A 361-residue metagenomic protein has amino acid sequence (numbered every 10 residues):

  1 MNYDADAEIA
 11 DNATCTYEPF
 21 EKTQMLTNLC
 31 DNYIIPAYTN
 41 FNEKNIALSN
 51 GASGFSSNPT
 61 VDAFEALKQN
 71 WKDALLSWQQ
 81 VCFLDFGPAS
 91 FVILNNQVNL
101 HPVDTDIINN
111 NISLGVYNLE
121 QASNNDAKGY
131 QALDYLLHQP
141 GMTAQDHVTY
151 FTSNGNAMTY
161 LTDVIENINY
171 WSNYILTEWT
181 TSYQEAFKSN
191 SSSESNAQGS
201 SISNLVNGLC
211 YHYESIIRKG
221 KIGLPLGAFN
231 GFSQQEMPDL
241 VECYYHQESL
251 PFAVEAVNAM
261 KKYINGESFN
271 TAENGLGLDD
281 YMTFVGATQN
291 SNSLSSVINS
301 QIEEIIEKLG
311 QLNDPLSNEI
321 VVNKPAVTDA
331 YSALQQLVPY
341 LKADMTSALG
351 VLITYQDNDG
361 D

Functional and structural regions predicted by a protein language model:
M1-P19: Primarily marks secretory-pathway-exposed extracellular/lumenal segments that are disulfide- and glycosylation-prone
P19-D361: Mature extracytoplasmic or organellar-lumen-exposed domains after removal of signal/transit peptides
